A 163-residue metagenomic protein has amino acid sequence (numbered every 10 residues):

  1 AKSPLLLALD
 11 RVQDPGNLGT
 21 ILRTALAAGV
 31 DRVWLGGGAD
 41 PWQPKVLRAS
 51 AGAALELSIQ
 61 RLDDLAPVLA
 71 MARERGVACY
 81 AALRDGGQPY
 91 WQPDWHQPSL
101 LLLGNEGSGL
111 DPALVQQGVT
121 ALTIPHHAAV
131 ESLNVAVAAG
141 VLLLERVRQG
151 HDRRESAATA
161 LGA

Functional and structural regions predicted by a protein language model:
A1-G86: RNA substrate-binding interface of SAM-dependent RNA methyltransferases
L5, L9, L18, L69 (+4 more regions): Generic leucine side-chain signal with a strong bias for well-ordered alpha-helical environments
Q13-G16, V33-W34, A49, L101-E106 (+2 more regions): Generic detector of intrinsically disordered, low-complexity, polar/charged segments
T24-A28, P41, V46-A53, P112-A163: Structured adenosyl-cofactor binding patch, chiefly the S-adenosyl-L-methionine
W34-G37, R61-D64, G87-Y90, G107-L110 (+2 more regions): Short, surface-exposed, polar/charged, turn-prone segments marking secondary-structure boundaries
D63, V68-A72, Y80, P93 (+3 more regions): Short, surface-exposed, charged/polar-biased interaction segments
Y80-A128, N134: Active-site/ligand-binding-proximal alpha/beta "capping" segment
